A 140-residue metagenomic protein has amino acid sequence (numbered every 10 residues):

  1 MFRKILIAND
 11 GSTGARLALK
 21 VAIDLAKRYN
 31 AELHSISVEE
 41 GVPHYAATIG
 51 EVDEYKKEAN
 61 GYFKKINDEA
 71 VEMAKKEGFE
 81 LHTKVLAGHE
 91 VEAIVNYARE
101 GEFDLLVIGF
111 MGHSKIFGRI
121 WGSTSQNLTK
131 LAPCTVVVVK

Functional and structural regions predicted by a protein language model:
R3-I49, M73-K75: Small/aliphatic-rich secondary-structure junction motif
H34, H82, V137: Conserved beta-strand positions in the Rossmann-like core of class I SAM-dependent methyltransferases
V38, G109-M111, K140: Short secondary-structure boundary segments
G50-E54, E100-E102, T124-Q126: Short, hinge-like loop/turn segments at secondary-structure boundaries
V52-K65: A short acidic, glycine-rich active-site loop that binds or catalyzes chemistry on phosphate/adenosine moieties
E72-L106: Structural beta-alpha unit
L105-K130: Glycine-rich, Arg-bearing micro-motifs that act as flexible, cationic patches
